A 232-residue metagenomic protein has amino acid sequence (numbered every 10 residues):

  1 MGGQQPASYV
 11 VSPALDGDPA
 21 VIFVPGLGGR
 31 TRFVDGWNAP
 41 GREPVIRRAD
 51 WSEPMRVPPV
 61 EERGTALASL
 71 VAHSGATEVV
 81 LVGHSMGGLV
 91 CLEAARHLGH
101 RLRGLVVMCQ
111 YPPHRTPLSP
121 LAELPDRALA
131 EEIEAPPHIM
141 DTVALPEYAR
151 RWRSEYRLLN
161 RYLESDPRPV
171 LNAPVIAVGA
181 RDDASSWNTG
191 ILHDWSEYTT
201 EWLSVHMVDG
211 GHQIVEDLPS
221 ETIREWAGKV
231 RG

Functional and structural regions predicted by a protein language model:
D16-T77, Y111-H114, L118-E132, V208-Q213: Active-site catalytic motif of lipid deacylating hydrolases and related acyltransferases
G83-G87, C91: Gly/Ala-rich beta-loop-alpha elbow adjacent to hydrolase catalytic centers
A149-R168: Active-site nucleophile elbow and catalytic-triad environment of alpha/beta-hydrolase enzymes
A177-G179: Short beta-strand/loop motif that positions the catalytic acidic residue of the alpha/beta-hydrolase fold
D182-W187, H212-I214: Acidic catalytic loop of the alpha/beta-hydrolase fold
A184-M207: Conserved loop-alpha-helix segment in the C-terminal half of the alpha/beta-hydrolase fold that carries the catalytic
V215-V230: Post-His helix in hydrolase/transferase enzymes
